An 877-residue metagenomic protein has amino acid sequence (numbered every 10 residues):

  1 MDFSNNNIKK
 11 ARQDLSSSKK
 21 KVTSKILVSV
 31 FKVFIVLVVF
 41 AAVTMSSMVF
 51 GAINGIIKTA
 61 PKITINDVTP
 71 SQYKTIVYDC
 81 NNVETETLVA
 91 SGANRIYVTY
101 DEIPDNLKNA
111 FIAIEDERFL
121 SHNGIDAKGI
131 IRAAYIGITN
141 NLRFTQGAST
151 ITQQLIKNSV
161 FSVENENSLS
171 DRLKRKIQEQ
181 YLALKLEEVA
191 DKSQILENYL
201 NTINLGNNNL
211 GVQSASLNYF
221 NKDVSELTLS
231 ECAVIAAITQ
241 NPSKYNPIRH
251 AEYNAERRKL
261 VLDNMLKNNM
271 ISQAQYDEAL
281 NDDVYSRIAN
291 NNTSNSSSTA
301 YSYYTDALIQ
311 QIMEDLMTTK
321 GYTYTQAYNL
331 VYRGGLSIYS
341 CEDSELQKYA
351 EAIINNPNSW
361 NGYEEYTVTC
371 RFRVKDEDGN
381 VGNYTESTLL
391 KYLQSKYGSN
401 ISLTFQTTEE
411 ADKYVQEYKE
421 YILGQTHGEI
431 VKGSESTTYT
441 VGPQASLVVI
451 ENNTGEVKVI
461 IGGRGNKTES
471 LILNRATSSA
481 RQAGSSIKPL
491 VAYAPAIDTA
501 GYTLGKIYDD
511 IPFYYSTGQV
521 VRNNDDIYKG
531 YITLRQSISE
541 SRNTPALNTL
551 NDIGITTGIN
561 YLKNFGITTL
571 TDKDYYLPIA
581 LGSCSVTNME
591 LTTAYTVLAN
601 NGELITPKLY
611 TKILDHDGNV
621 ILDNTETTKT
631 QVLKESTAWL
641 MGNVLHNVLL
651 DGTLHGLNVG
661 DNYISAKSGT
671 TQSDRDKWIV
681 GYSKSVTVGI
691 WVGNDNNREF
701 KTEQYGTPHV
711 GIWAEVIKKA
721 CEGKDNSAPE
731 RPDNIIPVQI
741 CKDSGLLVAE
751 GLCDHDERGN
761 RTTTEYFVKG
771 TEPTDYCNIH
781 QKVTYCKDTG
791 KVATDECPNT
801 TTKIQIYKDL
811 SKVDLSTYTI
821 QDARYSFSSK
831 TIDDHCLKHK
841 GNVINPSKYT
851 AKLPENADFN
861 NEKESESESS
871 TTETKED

Functional and structural regions predicted by a protein language model:
D2-K9, Q72-D277, Y285-S286, Q326-A327 (+4 more regions): Peptidoglycan glycan-strand catalytic modules in the bacterial/periplasmic cell-wall system
D2-Y78, T85, I138-N141: N-terminal type II signal-anchor transmembrane helix that functions as the membrane-insertion/stop-transfer segment
I103, A113-K128, N140-F144, L186-K192 (+14 more regions): Bacterial peptidoglycan biogenesis and beta-lactam-recognition machinery
N140-S162, N292-S297, G501-G558, Y576 (+1 more regions): Conserved catalytic neighborhood of penicillin-recognizing serine enzymes
R143, Q273-C341, E345-L403: Non-catalytic structural connector segments
E179, A183, E187, T239-R257 (+10 more regions): Active-site loop and adjoining helix of the penicillin-binding protein/serine DD-peptidase-beta-lactamase fold
S340-K375, N380-Y439, P443-E451, E456-I461 (+5 more regions): A penicillin-recognizing enzyme superfamily signal
Q739-E866: Low-complexity, Gly/Ser/Thr/Pro-rich intrinsically disordered linker/tail segments
